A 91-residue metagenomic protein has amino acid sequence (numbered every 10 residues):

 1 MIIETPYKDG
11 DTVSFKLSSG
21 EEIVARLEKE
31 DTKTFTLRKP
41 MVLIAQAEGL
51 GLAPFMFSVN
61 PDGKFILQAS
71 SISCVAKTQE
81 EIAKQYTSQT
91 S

Functional and structural regions predicted by a protein language model:
M1-S91: Conserved RNA-binding domains used in RNP assembly and mRNA/RNA metabolism
